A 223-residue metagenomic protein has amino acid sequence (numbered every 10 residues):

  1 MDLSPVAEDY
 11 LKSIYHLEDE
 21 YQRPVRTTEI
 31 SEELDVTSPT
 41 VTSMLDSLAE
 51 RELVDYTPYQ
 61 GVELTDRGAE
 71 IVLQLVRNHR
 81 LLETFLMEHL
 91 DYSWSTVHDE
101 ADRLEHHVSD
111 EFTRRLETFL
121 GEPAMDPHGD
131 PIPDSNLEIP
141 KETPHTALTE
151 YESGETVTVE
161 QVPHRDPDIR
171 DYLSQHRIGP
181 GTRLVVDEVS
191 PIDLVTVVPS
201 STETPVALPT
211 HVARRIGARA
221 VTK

Functional and structural regions predicted by a protein language model:
D2-V36: N-terminal helix-turn-helix DNA-binding core of bacterial DNA-binding proteins
L45-D46: Short, hydrophobic-biased segments on the C-terminal half of alpha helices that form "recognition helices"
A49-T57: A short, conserved structural fragment
Q60-R80: Basic, amphipathic "hinge/linker" alpha-helix immediately C-terminal to the N-terminal HTH DNA-binding motif
L75-V76, T84, E88-H89, H98-H106: Short amphipathic recognition helices of helix-turn-helix/homeodomain-type DNA-binding modules
E105-V212: Mid-protein regulatory/catalytic core that forms ligand/cofactor-binding pockets and protein-protein interaction
V212-K223: Short, charged, intrinsically disordered terminal tails
